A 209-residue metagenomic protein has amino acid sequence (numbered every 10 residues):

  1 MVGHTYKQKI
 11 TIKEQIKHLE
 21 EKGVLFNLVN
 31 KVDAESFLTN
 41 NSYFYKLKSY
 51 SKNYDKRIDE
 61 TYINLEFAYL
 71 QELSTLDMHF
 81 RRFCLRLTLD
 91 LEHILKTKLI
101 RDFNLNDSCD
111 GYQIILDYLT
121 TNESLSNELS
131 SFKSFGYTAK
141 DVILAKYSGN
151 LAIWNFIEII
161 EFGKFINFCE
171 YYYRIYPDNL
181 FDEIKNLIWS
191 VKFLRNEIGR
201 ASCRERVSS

Functional and structural regions predicted by a protein language model:
M1-F193, R204-S209: Extended intrinsically disordered or low-complexity regions, especially N/C-terminal cytosolic tails and loops, rather
